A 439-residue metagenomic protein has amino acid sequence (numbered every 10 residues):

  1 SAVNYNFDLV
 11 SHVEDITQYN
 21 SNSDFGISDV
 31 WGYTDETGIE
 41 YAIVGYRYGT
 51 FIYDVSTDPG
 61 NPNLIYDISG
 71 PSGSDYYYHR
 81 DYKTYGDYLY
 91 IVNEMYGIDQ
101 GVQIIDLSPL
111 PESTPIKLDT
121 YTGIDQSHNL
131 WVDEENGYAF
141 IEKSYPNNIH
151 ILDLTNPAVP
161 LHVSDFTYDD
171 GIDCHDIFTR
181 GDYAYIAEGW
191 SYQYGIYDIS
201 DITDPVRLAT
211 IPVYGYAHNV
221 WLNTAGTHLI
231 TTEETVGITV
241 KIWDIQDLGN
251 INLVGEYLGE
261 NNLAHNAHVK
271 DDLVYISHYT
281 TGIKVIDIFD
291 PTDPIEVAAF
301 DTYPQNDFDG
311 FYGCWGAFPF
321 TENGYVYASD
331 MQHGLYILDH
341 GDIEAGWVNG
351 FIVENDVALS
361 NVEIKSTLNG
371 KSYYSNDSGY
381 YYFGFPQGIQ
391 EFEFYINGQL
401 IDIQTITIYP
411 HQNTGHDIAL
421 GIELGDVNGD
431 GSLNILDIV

Functional and structural regions predicted by a protein language model:
S1-F351: Feature marking well-ordered beta-strand scaffolds used for ligand recognition
I245, I288, E423-G429: Calcium-binding motifs, dominated by EF-hand helix-loop-helix domains
G346-E354, G379, I418, V427: A short, amphipathic beta-strand motif
V357-V362, S366-P386: Short, acidic Ser/Thr/Gly-rich low-complexity loop/linker segments typical of extracellular and cell-surface proteins
V362-E363, V427-V439: Alpha-helical segments with a strong preference for the paired helices of cellulosomal dockerin domains
D377, P386-G388, P410, G429: Surface-exposed loops/turns
Q387-Q399: A short, solvent-exposed beta-strand micro-motif common in secreted/extracellular proteins
N397-A419: Structured interaction patches on ligand/partner-binding surfaces of diverse proteins
